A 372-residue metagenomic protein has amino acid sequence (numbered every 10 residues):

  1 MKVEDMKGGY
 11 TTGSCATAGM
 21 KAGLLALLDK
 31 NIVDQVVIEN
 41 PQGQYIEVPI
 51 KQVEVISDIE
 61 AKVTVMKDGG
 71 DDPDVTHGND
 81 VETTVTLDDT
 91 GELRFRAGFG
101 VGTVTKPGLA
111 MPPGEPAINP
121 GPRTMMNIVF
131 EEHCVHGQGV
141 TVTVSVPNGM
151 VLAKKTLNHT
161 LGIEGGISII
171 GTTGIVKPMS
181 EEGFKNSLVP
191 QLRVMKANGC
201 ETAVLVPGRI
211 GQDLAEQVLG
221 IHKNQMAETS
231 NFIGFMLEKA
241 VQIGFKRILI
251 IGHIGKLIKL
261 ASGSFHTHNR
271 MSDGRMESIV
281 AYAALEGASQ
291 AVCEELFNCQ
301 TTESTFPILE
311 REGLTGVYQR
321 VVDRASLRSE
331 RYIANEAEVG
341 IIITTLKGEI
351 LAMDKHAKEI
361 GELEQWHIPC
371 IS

Functional and structural regions predicted by a protein language model:
M1-K155, H159-L161: Generic N-terminal targeting/processing segments that precede catalytic cores or assembly contacts
K7-G13, L161, I167, T172-F184 (+2 more regions): A structural signal for small-residue-enriched, beta-sheet-centric alpha/beta enzyme cores and oligomeric scaffold folds
D29-N31, G287, G313, Q365-H367: Short, flexible coil/linker elements and helix-boundary hinge sites characteristic of intrinsically disordered
E82, V218-I221, D354-E359: Surface-exposed flexible segments
D88, R123, V322, S326-S372: Extended hydrophobic packing segments that form well-structured cores
K106, A153, L214, K259-A261 (+1 more regions): Generic domain-boundary/flexible-linker signal
